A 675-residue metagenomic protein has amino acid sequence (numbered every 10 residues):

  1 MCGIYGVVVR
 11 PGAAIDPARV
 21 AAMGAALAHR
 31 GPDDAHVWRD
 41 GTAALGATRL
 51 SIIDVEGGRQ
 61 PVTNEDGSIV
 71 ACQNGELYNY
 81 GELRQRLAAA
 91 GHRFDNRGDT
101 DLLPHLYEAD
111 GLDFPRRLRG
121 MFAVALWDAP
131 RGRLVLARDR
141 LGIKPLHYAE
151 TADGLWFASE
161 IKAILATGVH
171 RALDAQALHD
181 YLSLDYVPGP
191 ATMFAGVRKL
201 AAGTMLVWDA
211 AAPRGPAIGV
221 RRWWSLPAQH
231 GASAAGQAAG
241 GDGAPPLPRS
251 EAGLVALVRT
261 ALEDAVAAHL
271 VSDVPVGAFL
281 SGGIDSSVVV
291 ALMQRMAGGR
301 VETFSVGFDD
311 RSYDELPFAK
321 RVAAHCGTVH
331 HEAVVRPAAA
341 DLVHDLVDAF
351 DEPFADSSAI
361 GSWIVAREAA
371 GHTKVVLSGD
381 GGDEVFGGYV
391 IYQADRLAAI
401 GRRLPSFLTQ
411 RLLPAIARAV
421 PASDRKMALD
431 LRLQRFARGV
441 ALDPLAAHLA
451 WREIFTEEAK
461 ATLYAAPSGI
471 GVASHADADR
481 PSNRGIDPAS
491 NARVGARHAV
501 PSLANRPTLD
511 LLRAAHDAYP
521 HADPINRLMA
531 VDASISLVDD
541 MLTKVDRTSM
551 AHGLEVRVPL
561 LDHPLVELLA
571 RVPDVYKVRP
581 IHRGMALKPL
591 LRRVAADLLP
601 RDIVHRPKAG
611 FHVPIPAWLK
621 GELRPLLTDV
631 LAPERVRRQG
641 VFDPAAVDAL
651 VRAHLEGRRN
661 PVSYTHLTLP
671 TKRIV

Functional and structural regions predicted by a protein language model:
M1-F350, S362, A366, N491 (+2 more regions): Cysteine-centered catalytic environments shared across enzyme families
M1-I4, A21-A22, A166-V169, G196-A201 (+7 more regions): Adenosyl-5′-phosphate
D99-T100, R119-M121, A175, S358-W363 (+5 more regions): Conserved glycosyltransferase catalytic-site signature
E108-L112, R402-P405, P600, A632: Glycine-centered helix-coil hinge/cap
R140, I364-D424, G469, R480 (+3 more regions): Active-site adenylate/phosphate-handling loop in enzymes that bind or generate adenylated species
G282-S286, G379, T665: Conserved adenylation A10 loop of the ANL superfamily
D351-D356: Short, flexible loop segments at the rims of nucleotide/cofactor-binding pockets, characterized by
L669-T671, V675: Positively charged, low-complexity/disordered segments
